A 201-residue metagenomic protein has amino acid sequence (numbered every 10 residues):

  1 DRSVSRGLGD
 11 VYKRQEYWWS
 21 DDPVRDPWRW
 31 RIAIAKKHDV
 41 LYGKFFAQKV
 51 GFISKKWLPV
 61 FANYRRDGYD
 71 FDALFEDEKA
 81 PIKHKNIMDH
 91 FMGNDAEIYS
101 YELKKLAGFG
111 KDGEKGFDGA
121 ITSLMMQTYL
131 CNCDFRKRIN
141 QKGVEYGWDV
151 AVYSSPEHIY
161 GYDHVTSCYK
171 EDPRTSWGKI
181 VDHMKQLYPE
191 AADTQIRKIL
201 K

Functional and structural regions predicted by a protein language model:
D1-Y12: Single conserved hydrophobic/aromatic residue that forms the stacking wall/gate of nucleotide- or nucleobase-binding
R14-D22, D26-R31, K37-D39, G51 (+3 more regions): Long, charge-rich, low-complexity intrinsically disordered regions
G51-M88, N94, D163-V181: Short alpha-helical segments that sit at the start of domains
I82, I98, K115-G119, T175 (+3 more regions): Generic recognition of stable, solvent-exposed alpha-helical segments in well-folded globular domains
N94-G108, I180, P189-K201: Short acidic, hydrophobic short linear motifs in intrinsically disordered regions
G110-M126: Short amphipathic alpha-helical interaction segments
M125-R138: A short, conserved structural fragment
K142-Q186: Short, amphipathic alpha-helical interaction segments positioned at domain boundaries
